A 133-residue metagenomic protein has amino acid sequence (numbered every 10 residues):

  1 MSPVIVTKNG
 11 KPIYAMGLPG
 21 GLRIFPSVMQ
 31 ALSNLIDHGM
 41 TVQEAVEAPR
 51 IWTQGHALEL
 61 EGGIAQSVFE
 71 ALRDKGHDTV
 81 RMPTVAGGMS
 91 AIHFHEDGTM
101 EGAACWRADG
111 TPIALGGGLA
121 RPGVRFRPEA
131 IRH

Functional and structural regions predicted by a protein language model:
M1-A86, P128: Proteins synthesized as precursors that undergo proteolytic processing into mature forms
M40-T41, A57, S67-H133: Terminal-appendage/accessory-domain detector
